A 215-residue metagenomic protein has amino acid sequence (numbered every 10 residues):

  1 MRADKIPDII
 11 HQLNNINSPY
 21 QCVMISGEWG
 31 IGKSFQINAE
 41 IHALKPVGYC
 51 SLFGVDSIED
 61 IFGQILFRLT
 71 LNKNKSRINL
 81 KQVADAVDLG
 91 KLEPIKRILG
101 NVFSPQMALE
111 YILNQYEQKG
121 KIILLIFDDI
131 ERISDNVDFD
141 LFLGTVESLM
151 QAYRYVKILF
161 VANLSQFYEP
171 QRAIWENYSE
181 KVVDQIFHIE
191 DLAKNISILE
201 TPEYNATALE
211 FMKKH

Functional and structural regions predicted by a protein language model:
M1-N14: N-terminal pre-Walker A segment at the start of P-loop NTPase domains
D8, L113-S165, R172-I174: Conserved Walker B catalytic segment
N14-S18, H42, P105, N114-G120 (+2 more regions): Conserved catalytic network of the ASCE P-loop NTPase/AAA+ motor domain
Q21-C22, G27-I123, D135-F139, Q185: P-loop NTPase nucleotide-binding core
G30-I31, G54-I58, N163-Y168, L192-I196: Conserved nucleotide-binding/hydrolysis micro-motifs of P-loop NTPases
Q36, E40-I41, Q171-S179: Short, aromatic/basic amphipathic alpha-helical patches
S51, L159-A162, H188: Conserved beta-strand segments of the P-loop GTPase G domain that flank and frequently precede/overlap
K181-K214: Conserved small helical "lid"/interfacial subdomain of P-loop NTPases
